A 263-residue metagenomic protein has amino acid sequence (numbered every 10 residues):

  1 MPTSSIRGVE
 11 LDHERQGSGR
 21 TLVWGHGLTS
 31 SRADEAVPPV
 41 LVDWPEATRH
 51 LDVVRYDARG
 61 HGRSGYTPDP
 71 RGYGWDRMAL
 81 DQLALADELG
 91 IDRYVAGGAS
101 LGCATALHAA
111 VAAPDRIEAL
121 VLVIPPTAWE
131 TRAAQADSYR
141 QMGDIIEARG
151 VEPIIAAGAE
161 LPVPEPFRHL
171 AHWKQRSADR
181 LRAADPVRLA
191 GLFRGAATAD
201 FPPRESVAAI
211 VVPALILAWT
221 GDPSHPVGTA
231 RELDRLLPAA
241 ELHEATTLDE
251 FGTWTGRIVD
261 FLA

Functional and structural regions predicted by a protein language model:
S5-Y66: Conserved HGGG/HGGXW glycine-rich cap/lid loop of the alpha/beta-hydrolase fold
V40-E46, V54-V95: Active-site loop/oxyanion-hole signature of alpha/beta-hydrolase fold enzymes
G98-G102, A106: Gly/Ala-rich beta-loop-alpha elbow adjacent to hydrolase catalytic centers
L107-E147: Flexible "cap/lid" loop of the alpha/beta hydrolase fold
R132-A133, A148-A197: Conserved alpha/beta-hydrolase catalytic His-Asp/Glu region
I210, I216-A218: Short beta-strand/loop motif that positions the catalytic acidic residue of the alpha/beta-hydrolase fold
P223-T229: Conserved alpha/beta-hydrolase "acid-adjacent" motif
A239-A263: Catalytic active-site module of serine/aspartate enzymes centered on a nucleophile-bearing elbow/loop
